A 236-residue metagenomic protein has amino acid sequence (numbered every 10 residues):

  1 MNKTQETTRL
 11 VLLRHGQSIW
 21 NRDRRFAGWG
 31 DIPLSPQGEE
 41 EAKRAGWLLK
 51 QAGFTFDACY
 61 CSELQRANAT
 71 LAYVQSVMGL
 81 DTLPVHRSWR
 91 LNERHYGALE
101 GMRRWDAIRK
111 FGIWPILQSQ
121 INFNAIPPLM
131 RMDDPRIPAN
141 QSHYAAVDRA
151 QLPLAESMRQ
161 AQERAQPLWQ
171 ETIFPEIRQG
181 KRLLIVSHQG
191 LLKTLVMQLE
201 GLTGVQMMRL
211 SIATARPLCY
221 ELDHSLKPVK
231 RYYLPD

Functional and structural regions predicted by a protein language model:
N2-L10, N68, T82, L152-A155 (+1 more regions): Active-site-adjacent alpha-helix immediately C-terminal to a catalytic or transition-state-stabilizing loop
K3-Q5, A45-P135, M197-E221: Phosphate-coordination/substrate-recognition cap region in phosphate-metabolizing enzymes
L13, F111, S187: A conserved hydrophobic position in a structured secondary element of the catalytic/binding core that shapes
H15, R90, H188: Active-site glycine-centered loops adjacent to acidic/histidine catalytic or metal-binding residues that shape
Q17-V77, L152-P167, R209, P217: Loop-to-helix element that buttresses phosphate recognition and phosphoryl-transfer chemistry
I116-Q160: Short glycine/proline- and acidic residue-enriched helix-loop micro-motifs that form flexible lids or anion-recognition
Y232-D236: Short, solvent-exposed aromatic-acidic interface loops
